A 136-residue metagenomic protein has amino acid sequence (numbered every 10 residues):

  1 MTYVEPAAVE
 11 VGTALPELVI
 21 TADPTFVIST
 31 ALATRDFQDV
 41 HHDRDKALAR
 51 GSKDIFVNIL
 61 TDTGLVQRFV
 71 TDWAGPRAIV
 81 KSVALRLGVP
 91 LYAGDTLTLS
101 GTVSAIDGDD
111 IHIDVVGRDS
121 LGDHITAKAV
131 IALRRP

Functional and structural regions predicted by a protein language model:
M1-L15, L91-P136: HotDog/MaoC-like acyl-thioester-processing domains
M1-R77: Hot-dog-fold acyl-thioester-processing enzymes
A22, L87, I131-L133: Hydrophobic residues in beta-strands and at strand termini
H41-K46, V80-S82, S104-A105, D123-I125: Glycine-rich loops and low-complexity Gly/Arg-rich segments that provide flexible linkers or classic glycine-based
V70-L99: Mid-chain, well-packed structural core segment of small domains
